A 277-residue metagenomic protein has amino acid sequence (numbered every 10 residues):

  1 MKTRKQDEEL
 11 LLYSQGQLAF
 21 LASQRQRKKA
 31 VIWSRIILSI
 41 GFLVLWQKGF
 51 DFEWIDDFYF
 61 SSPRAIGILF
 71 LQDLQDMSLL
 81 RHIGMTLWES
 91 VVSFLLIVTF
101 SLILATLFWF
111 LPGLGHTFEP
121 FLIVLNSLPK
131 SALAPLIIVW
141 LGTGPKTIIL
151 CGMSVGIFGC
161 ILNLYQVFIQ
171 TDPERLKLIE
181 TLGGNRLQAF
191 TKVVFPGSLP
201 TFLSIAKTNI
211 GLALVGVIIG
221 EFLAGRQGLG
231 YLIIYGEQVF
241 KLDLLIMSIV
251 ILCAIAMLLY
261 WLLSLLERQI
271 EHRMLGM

Functional and structural regions predicted by a protein language model:
M1-I37, W261-M277: Transmembrane alpha-helical segments of polytopic membrane transport and secretion proteins
Q75-L107: Transmembrane alpha-helix signature in integral membrane proteins
R81-E89, S131, V139-C160, S198 (+2 more regions): Loop-to-helix entry region at the N-terminal start of transmembrane alpha-helices in multi-pass membrane transporters
I103-I138, L162-I169, K177: Cytoplasmic-entry segments and transmembrane alpha-helices of multi-pass inner-membrane transporters
P112, I169, S204, I246-M277: C-terminal transmembrane helix and the adjacent membrane-cytosol boundary/short C-terminal tail of inner/organellar
L128, F168-E174, L178-S198, Q238: Short helix-to-coil transition segments within interhelical loops that connect adjacent transmembrane helices
V139-W140, V215-L252, L275-M277: Glycine-rich helix-loop "coupling/hinge" segments at transmembrane-helix boundaries in multipass transporters
L150-S154, L187-G220: Transmembrane alpha-helices
